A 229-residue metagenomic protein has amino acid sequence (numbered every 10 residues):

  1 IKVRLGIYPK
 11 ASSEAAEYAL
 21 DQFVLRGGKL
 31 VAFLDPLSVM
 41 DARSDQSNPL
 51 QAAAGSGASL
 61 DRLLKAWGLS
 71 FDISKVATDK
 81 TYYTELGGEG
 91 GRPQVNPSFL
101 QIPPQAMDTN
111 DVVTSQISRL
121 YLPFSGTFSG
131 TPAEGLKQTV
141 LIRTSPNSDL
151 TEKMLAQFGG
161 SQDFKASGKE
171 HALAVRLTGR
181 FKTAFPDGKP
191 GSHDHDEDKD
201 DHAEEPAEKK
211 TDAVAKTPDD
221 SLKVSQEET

Functional and structural regions predicted by a protein language model:
I1-T229: Acidic, S/T/G-rich, low-cysteine, solvent-exposed domains in lumenal/extracellular/periplasmic regions of secretory
